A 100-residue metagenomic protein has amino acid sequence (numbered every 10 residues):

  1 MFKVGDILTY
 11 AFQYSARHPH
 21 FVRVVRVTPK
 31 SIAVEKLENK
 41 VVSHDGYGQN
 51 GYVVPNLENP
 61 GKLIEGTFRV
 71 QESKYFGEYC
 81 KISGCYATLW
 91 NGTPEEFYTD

Functional and structural regions predicted by a protein language model:
M1-F21, S31-D100: Mixed-charge, low-complexity intrinsically disordered regions
